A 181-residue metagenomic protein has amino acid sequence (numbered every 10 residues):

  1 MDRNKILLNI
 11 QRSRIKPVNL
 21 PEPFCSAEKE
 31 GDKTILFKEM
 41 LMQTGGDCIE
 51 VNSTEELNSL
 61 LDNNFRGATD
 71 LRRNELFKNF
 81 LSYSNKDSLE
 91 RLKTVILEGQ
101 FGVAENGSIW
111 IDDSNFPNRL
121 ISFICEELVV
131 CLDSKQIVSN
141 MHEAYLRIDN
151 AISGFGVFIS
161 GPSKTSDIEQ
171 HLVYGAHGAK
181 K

Functional and structural regions predicted by a protein language model:
M1-K181: The feature marks the mature, well-folded catalytic cores of soluble enzymes
